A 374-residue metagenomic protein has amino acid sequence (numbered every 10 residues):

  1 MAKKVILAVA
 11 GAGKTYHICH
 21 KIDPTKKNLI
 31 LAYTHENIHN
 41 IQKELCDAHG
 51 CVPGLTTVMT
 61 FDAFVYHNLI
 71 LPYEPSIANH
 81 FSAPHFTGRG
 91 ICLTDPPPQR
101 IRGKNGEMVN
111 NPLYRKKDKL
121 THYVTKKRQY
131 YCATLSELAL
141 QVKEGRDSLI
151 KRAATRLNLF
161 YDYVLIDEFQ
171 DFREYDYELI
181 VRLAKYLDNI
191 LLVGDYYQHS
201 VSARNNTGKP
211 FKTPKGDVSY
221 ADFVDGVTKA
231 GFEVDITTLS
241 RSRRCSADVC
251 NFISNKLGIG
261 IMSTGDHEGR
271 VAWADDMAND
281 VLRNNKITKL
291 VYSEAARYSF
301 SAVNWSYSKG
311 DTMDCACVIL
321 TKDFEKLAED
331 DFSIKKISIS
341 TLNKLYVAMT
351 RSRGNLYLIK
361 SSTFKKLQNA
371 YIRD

Functional and structural regions predicted by a protein language model:
M1-D374: The feature marks helicase ATPase cores and/or their adjacent C-terminal helical subdomains in SF1/SF2/AAA+ helicases
